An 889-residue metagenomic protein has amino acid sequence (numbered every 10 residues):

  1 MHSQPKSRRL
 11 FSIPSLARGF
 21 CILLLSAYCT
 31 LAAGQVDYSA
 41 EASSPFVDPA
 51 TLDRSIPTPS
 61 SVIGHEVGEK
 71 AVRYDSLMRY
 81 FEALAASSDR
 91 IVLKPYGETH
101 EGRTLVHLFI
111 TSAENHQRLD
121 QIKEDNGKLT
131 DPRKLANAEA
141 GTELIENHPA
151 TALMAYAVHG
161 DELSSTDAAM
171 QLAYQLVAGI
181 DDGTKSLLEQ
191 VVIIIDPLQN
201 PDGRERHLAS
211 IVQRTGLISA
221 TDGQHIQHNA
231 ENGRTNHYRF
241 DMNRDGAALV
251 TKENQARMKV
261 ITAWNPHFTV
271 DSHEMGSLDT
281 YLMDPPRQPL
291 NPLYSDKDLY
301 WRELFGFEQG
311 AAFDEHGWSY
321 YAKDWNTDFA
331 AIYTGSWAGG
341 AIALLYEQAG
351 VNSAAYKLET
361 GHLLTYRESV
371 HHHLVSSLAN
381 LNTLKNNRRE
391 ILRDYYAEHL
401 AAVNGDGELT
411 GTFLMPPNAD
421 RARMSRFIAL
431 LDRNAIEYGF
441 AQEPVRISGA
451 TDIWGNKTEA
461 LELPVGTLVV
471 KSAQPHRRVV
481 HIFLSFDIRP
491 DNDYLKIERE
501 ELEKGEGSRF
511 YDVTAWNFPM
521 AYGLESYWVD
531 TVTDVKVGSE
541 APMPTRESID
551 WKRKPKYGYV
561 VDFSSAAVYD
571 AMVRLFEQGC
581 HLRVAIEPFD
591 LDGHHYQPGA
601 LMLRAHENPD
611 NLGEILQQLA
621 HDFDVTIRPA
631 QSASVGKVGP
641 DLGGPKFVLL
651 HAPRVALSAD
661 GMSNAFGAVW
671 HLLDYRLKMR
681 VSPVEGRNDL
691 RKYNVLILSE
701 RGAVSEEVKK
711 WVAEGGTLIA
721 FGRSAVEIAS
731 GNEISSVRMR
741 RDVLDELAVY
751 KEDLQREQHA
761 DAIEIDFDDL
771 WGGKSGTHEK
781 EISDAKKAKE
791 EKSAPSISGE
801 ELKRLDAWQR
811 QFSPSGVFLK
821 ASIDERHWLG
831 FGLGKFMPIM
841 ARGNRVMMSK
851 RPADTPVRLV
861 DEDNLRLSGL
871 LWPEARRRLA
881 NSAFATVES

Functional and structural regions predicted by a protein language model:
M1-S15: N-terminal secretory signal peptides that target proteins for export/translocation
S15-L23: Sec-dependent signal peptide recognition, specifically the positively charged N-region followed immediately by
I22, L31-A32, R244: Cleavable N-terminal signal peptides
A27-C29: N-terminal signal peptide c-region/cleavage motif recognized by signal peptidases
Q35-L163, D167-V192, Y238, R244-D245 (+6 more regions): Intrinsic-disorder/low-complexity accessory segments
A173-V177, Q190-Q213, I218: Carboxylate/His-rich catalytic cores and anion/metal-binding grooves
D222-F240: Aromatic- and acidic-residue-enriched carbohydrate-binding clefts of CAZyme catalytic domains
